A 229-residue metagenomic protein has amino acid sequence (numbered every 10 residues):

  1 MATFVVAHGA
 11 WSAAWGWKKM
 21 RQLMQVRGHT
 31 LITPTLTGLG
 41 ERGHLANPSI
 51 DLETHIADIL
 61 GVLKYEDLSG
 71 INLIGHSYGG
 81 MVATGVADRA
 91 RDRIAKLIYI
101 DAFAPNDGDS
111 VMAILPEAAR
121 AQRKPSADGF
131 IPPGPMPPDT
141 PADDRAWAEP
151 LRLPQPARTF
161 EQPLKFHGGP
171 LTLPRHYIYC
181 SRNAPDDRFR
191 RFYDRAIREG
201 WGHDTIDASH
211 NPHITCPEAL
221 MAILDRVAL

Functional and structural regions predicted by a protein language model:
A2-G43: Conserved HGGG/HGGXW glycine-rich cap/lid loop of the alpha/beta-hydrolase fold
T30, G38-N72, D88-R89, A113-P116: Active-site loop/oxyanion-hole signature of alpha/beta-hydrolase fold enzymes
T35, N72, A95-I98: Residue in the alpha/beta-hydrolase core beta-strand immediately N-terminal to the catalytic nucleophile
I74-G75, G79, A83: Gly/Ala-rich beta-loop-alpha elbow adjacent to hydrolase catalytic centers
D88, D92-G134, D187-R188, Y193: Flexible "cap/lid" loop of the alpha/beta hydrolase fold
P150-G168: Active-site nucleophile elbow and catalytic-triad environment of alpha/beta-hydrolase enzymes
Y177-Y179: Short beta-strand/loop motif that positions the catalytic acidic residue of the alpha/beta-hydrolase fold
S181-A222, R226-V227: Conserved loop-alpha-helix segment in the C-terminal half of the alpha/beta-hydrolase fold that carries the catalytic
